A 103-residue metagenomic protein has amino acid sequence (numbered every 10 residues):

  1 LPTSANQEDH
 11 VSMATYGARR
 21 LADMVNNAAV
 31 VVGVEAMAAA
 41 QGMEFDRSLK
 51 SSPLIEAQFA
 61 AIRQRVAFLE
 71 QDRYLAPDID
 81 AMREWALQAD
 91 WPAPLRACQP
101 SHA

Functional and structural regions predicted by a protein language model:
L1-A103: C-terminal auxiliary extensions adjacent to catalytic cores
